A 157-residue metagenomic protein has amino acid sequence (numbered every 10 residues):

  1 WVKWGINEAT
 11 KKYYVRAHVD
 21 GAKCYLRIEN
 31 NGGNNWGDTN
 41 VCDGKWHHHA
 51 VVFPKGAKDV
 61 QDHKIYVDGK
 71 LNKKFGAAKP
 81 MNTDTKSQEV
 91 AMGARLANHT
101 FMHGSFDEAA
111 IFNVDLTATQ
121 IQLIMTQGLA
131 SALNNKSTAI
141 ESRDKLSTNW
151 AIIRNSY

Functional and structural regions predicted by a protein language model:
W1-L116, N135-R143, S147-Y157: Extracellular glycan-associated modules
G93, L123-T126, A132: Selected N-terminal structured segments and early membrane-anchoring regions
N113-Q127: Short acidic, Gly/Pro-enriched loop/turn segments at secondary-structure junctions
